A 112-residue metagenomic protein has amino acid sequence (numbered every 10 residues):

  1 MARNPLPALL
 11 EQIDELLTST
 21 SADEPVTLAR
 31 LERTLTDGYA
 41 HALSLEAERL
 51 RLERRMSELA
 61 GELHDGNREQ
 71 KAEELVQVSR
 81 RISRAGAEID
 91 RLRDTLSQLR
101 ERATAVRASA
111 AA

Functional and structural regions predicted by a protein language model:
M1-L6: Leu/Val/Ala/Ile-rich N-terminal alpha-helices, chiefly Sec-type signal peptides and the beginnings
P7-L35, G66, V106-A112: Short, charge-rich amphipathic alpha-helices with coiled-coil/heptad character
L16, D23, R30-R33, D37-A40 (+6 more regions): Residue preference for a single heptad-register face of alpha-helical coiled-coils
R49-L75: Extended alpha-helical coiled-coil "stalk/arm" regions that act as elongated linkers or oligomerization scaffolds
G61, I89-A112: Long amphipathic alpha-helical coiled-coil segments
